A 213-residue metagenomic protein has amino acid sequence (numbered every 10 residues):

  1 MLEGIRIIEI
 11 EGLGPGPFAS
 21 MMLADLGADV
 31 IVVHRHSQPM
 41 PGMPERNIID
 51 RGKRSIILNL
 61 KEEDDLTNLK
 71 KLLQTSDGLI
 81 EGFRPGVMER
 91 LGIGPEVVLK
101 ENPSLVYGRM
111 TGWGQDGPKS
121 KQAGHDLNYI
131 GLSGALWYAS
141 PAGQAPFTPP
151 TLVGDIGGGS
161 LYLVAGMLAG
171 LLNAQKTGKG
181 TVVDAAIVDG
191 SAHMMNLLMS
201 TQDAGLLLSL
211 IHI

Functional and structural regions predicted by a protein language model:
M1-Q38: Conserved small-residue-rich beta-alpha loop and adjacent elements that most often cradle the phosphate/pyrophosphate
R35-H36, L60, P85, G112: Active-site loop/turn elements of alpha/beta-hydrolase fold enzymes, especially the short glycine-/histidine-rich
M40-D50: Conserved N-terminal glycine-rich FAD pyrophosphate-binding loop of Rossmann-like flavoproteins
I49-K100: A structured beta-alpha segment of the ubiquitous adenosine-cofactor-binding alpha/beta core
I93-N102, R109-H125: Rossmann-fold NAD(P)-binding glycine/threonine-rich loop
L132-I211: Acidic, glycine-rich segments within the central catalytic cores of soluble metabolic enzymes that bind/position
